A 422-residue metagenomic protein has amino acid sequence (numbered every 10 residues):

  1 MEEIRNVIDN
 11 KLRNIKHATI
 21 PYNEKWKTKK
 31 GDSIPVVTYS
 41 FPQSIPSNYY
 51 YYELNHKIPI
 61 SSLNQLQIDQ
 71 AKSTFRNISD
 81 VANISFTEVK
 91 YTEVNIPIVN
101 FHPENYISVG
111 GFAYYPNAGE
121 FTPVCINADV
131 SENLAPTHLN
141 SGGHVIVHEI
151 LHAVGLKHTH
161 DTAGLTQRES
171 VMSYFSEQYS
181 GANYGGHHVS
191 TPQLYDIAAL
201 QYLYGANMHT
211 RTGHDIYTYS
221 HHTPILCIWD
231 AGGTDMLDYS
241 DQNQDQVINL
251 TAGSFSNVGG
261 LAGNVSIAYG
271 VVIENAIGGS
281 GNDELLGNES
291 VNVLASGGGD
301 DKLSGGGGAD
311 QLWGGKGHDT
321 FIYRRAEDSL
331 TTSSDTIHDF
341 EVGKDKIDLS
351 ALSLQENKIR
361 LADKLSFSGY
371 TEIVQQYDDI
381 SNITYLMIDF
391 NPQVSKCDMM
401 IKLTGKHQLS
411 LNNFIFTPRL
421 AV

Functional and structural regions predicted by a protein language model:
M1-L63: Disordered inhibitory propeptide/activation segment of secreted metzincin zinc metalloprotease zymogens, centered on
V36-T38, P42, P46-Y49, V109 (+5 more regions): GD-rich hexapeptide-repeat beta-solenoids
F41-S44, F112-H138, V171-S173, V272: Active-site scaffold of zinc-dependent metalloenzymes
Y50-T92, G232: Zn2+-dependent metallopeptidase catalytic core
V81-N83, I150-G164: Catalytic Zn2+-binding segment of zinc metalloproteases
T92-P97, K157-H158, L165-R168, G186-V189 (+1 more regions): Acidic glycine/aspartate-rich repeat arrays in secreted/surface proteins
N100-P123, L165, G181-N183: Catalytic zinc-binding patch centered on the HExxH motif and its immediate surroundings that defines zinc-dependent
N133-H144, F175-Y195, T218-W229, T234 (+1 more regions): Acidic, glycine-rich calcium-binding repeat modules characteristic of RTX/beta-roll and related beta-solenoid repeat
